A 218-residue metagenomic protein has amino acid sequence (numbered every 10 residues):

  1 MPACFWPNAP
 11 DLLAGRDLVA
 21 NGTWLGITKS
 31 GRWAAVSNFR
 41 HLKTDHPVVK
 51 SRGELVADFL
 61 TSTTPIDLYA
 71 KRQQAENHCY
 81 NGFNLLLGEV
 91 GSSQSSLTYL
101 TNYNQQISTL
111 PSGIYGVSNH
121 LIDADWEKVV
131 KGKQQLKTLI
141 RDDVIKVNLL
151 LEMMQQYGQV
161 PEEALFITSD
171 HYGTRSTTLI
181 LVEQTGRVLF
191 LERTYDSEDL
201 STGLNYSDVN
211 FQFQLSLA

Functional and structural regions predicted by a protein language model:
M1-A218: N-terminal nucleophile
